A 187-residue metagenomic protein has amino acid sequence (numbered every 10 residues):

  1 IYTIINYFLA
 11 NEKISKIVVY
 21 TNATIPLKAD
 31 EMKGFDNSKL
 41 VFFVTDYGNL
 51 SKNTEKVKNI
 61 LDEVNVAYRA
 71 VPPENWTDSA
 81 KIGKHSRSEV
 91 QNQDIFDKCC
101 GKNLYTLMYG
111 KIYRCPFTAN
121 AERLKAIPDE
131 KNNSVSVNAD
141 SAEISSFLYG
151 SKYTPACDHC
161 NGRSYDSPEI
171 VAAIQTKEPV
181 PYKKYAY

Functional and structural regions predicted by a protein language model:
I1-S86: Radical SAM/AdoMet-radical enzyme domain recognition
G83-Y187: Accessory C-terminal segments flanking Radical SAM cores
